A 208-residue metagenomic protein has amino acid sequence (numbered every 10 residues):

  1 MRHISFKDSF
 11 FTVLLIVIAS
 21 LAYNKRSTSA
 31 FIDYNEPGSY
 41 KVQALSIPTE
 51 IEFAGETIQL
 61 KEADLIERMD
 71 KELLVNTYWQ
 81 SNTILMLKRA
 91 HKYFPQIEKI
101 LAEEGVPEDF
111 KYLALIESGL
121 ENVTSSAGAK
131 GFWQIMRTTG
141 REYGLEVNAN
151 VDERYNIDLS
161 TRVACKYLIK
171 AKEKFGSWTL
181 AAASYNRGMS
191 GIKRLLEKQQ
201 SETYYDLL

Functional and structural regions predicted by a protein language model:
M1-G105: An acidic, Gly/Ser/Thr/Pro-rich helix-cap/linker signature
E62-L208: Catalytic glycan-binding domains that act on GlcNAc-containing polysaccharides
